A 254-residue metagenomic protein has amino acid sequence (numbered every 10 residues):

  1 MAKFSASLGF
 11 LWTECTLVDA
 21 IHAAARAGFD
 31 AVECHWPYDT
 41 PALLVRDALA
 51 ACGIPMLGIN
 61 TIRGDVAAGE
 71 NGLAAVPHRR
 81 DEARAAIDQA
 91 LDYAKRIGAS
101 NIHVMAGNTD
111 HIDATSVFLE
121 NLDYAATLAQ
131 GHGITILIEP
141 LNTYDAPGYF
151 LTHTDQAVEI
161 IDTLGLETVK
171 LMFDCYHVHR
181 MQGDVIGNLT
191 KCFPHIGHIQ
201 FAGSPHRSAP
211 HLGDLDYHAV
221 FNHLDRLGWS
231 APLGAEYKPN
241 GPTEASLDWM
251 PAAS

Functional and structural regions predicted by a protein language model:
M1-L8, N60-A74: N-terminal small/glycine-rich loop or linker at the start of catalytic domains across soluble metabolic enzymes
M1-S5, F10-G28, G98-A99, L151-F173 (+1 more regions): Histidine-acidic metal/acid-base catalytic patches
F10-W12, Y38, I62-D65, A106-D110 (+4 more regions): Active-site-proximal loop/turn and secondary-structure-junction residues that shape catalytic pockets, frequently
I21-A23, A27-Y38, N60: N-terminal substrate-binding region of glycoside hydrolase catalytic domains
E33, G58-N60, H103, L137 (+2 more regions): Conserved beta-strand positions in the central sheet of alpha/beta enzyme cores
C34-C52, A106-D110: Glycine-rich, proline-tolerant flexible connector loops at the mouths of alpha/beta enzymes
L73-K170, R180: Active-site acidic/histidine proton-transfer and metal-coordination neighborhood in alpha/beta enzyme cores
